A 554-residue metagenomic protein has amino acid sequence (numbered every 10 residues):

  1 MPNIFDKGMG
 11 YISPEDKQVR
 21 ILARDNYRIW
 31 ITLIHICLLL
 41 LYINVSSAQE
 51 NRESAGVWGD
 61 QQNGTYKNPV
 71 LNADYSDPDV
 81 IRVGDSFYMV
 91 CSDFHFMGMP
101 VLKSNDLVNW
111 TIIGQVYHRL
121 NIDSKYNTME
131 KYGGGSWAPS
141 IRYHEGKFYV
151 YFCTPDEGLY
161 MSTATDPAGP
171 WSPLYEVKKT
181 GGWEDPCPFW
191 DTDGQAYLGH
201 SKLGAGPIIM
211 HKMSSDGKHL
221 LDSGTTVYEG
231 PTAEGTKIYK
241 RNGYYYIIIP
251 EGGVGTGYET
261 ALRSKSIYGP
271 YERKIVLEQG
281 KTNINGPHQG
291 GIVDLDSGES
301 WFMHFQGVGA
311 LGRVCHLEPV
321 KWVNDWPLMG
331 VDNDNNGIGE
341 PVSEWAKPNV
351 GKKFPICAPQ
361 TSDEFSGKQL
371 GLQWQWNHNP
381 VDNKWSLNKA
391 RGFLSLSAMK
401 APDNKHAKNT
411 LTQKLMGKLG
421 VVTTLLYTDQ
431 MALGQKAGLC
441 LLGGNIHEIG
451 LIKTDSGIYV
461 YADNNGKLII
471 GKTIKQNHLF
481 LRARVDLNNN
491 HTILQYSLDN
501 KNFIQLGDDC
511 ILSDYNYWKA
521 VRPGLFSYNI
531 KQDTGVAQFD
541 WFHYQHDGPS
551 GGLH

Functional and structural regions predicted by a protein language model:
M1-I4, G8-P14, V19-E50: Bacterial Sec-dependent N-terminal signal peptides
A48-H554: Carbohydrate-active catalytic/glycan-binding domains of CAZyme proteins, especially the secreted or lumenal ectodomains
